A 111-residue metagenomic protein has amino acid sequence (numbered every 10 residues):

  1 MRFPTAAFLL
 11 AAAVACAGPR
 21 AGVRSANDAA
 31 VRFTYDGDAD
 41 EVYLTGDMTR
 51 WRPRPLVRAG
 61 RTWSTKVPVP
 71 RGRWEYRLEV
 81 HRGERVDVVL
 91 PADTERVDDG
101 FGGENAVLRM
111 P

Functional and structural regions predicted by a protein language model:
M1-A7: Bacterial N-terminal signal peptides that target proteins for export
A7, W74-E75: Compositionally biased, intrinsically disordered low-complexity regions
C16-P19: N-terminal Sec signal peptide cleavage junction
R24-R73, H81-M110: Aromatic-rich carbohydrate-binding modules that target alpha-glucans
